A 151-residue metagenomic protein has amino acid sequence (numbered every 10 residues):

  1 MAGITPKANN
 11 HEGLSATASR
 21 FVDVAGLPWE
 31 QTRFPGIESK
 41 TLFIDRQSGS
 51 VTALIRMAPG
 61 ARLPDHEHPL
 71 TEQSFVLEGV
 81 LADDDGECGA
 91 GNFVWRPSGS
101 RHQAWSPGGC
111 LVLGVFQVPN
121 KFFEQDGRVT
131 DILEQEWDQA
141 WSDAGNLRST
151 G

Functional and structural regions predicted by a protein language model:
M1-S48, V129-G151: A short, N-terminal "cap"/entry segment at the start of jelly-roll beta-barrel domains of the cupin/DSBH fold
G36-H68, E87, P97-R101: Conserved short histidine dyad/triad with adjacent acidic residue
S50, E72, G109: Conserved catalytic motifs of the protein kinase core domain
A58-P59, H68-D83, A90: Glycine- and acidic-residue-biased ligand/ion/polar-headgroup-sensing regions
R62, N92-F93, L111: Residue-level marker of beta-strand positions
A82-S106: Short acidic-glycine-tyrosine-enriched beta hairpin
S98-D126: Ligand-binding loop in jelly-roll beta-barrel domains
